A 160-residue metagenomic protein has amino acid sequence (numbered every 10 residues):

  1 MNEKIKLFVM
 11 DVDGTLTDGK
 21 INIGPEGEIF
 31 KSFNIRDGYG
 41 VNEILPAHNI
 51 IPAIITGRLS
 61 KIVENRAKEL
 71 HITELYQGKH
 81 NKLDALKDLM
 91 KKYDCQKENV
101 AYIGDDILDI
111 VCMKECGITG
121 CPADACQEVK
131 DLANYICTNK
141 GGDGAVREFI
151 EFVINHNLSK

Functional and structural regions predicted by a protein language model:
M1-N81: Alpha-helical substrate-recognition element adjacent to the catalytic core
F30-K31, E69, L83-K160: Mg2+-dependent phosphoryl-transfer enzymes with acidic/Ser/Thr/Gly-rich catalytic loops
